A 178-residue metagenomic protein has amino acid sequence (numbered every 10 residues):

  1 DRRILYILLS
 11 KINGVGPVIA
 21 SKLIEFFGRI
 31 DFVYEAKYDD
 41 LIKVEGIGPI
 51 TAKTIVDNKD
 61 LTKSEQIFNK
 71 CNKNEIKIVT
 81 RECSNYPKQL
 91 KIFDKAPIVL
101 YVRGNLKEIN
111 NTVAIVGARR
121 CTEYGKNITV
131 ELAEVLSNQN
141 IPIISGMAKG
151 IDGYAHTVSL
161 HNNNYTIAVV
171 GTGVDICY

Functional and structural regions predicted by a protein language model:
D1-E82: Short, small/acidic-rich helices and loops at N termini and domain boundaries of DNA replication/processing enzymes
T80-Y178: Glycine-biased, small-residue-rich flexible motifs in mid-sequence functional cores and linkers
